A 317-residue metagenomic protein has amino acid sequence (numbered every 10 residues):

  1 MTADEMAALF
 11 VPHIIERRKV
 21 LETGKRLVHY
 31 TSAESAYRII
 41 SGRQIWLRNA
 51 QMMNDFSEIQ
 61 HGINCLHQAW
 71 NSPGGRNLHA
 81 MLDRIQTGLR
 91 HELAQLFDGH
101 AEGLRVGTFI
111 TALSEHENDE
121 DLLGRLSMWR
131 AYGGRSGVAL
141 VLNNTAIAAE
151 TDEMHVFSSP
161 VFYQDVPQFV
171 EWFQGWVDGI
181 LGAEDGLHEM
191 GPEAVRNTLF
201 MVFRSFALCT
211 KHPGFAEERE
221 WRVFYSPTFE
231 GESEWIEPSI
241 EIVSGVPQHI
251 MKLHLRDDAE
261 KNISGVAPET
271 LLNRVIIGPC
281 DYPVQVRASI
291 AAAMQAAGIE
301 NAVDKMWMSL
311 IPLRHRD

Functional and structural regions predicted by a protein language model:
M1-D317: Partner-binding and oligomerization surfaces adjacent to conserved cores of proteins that assemble macromolecular
